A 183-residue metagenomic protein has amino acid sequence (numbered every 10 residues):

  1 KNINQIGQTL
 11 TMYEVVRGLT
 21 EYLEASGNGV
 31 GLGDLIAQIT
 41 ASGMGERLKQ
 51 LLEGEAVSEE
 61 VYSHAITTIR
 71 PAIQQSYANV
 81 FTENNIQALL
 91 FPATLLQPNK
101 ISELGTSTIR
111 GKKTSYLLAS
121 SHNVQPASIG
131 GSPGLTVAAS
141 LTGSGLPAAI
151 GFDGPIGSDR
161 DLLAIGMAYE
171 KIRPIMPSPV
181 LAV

Functional and structural regions predicted by a protein language model:
K1-N2, Q97-K100, G143-S144, R160: Flexible loop/turn segments at secondary-structure boundaries
K1-T9: Acidic helix-start/capping segments at beta-turn-to-alpha-helix junctions
G7, N99-S120: Short, surface-exposed loop/helix-turn segments at secondary-structure junctions that function as lids/hinges flanking
M12-Q75, P92, L96, T136-L146: Short helix-loop capping/hinge segments that flank enzyme active sites or metal/cofactor-binding pockets
S76-N79, T114-A138: Small-aliphatic-rich amphipathic alpha-helix that forms the alpha element of a beta-alpha
N84: Active-site charged/polar residues at nucleotide-handling catalytic sites that mediate phosphoryl, nucleotidyl
Q87: Conserved acidic residues
S128-V183: Structural helix-boundary/capping segments
